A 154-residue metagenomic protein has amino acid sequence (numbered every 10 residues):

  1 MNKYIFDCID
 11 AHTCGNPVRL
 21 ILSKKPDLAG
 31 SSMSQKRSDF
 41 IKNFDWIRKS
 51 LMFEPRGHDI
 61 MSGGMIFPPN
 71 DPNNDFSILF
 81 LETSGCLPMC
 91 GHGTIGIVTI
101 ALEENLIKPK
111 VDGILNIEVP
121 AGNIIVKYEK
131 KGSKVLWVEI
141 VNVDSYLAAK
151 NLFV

Functional and structural regions predicted by a protein language model:
M1-L152: A glycine-rich beta-to-alpha transition motif near the start of alpha/beta enzyme domains, typified by
